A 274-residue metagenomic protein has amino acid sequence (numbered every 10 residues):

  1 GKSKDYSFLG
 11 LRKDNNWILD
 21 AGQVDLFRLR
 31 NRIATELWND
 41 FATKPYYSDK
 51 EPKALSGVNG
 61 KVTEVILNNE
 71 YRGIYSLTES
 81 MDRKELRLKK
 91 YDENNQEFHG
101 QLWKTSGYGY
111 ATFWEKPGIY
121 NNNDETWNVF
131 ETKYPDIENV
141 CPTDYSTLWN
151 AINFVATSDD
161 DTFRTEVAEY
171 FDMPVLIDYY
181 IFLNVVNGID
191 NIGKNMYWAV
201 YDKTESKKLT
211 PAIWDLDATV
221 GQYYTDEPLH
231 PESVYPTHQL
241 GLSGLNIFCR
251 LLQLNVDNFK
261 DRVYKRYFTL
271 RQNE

Functional and structural regions predicted by a protein language model:
K2-R28, T35, D40-P45, S56-V58 (+3 more regions): Internal "kinase-insert"/substrate-recognition segments embedded within catalytic cores of ATP-dependent enzymes
K4, F27, K44-D49, N258-D261 (+1 more regions): Substrate-binding/catalytic groove segments of enzymes that remodel or degrade extracellular structural polymers
S48-V58, Y201: Short, glycine/acidic-rich hinge or "gate" loops at secondary-structure transitions that mediate conformational
V62-T63, P211: Generic short beta-strand
E138, P142-Y145, T204-E274: C-terminal catalytic region of ATP-dependent kinase domains
F171-Y223: Active-site acidic catalytic loop and adjacent metal/ATP-binding pocket of ATP-dependent phosphoryl transfer enzymes
